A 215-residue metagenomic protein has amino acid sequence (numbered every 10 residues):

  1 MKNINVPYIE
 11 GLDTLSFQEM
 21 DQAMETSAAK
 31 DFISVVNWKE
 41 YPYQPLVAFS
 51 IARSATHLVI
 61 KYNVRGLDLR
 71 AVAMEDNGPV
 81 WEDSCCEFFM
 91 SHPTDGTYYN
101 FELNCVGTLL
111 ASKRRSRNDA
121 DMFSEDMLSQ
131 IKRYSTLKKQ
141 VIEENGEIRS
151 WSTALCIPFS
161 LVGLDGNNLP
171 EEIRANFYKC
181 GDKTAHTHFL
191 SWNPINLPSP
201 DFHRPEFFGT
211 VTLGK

Functional and structural regions predicted by a protein language model:
M1-K215: Structural preference for beta-rich elements and adjacent junctions enriched in aromatics
